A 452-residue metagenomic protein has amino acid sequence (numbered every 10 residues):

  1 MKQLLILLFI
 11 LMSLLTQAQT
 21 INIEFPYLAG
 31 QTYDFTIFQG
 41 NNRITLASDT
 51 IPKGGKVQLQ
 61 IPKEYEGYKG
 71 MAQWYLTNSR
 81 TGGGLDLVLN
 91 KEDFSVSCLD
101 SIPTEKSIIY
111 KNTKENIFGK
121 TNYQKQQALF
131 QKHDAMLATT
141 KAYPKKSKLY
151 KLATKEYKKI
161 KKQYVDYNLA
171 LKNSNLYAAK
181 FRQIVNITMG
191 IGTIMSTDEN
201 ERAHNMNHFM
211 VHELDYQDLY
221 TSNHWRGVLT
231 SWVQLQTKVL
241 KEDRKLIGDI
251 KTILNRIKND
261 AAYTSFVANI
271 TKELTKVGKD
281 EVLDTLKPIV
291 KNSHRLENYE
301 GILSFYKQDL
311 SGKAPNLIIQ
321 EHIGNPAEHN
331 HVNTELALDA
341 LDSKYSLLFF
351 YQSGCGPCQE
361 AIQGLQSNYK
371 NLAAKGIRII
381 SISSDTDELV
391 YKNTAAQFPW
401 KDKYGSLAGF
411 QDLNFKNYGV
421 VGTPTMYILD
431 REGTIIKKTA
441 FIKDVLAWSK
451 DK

Functional and structural regions predicted by a protein language model:
M1-E24: Bacterial Sec-dependent N-terminal signal peptides
Q19-S174, I184-V185, M189-M206: A non-transmembrane, solvent-exposed segment enriched in polar/low-complexity residues
F181-A261: Charged, long alpha-helical assembly modules
D243-P315, K452: N-terminal targeting signals for export/organelle localization
H294-L338, D402, A447-D451: N-terminal "domain-start" segment that seeds a small globular fold
T334-L365, R378: Short active-site neighborhood of thiol/selenol oxidoreductases, capturing the structured segment around
Q359-A396, F410-N414: Structural microenvironment flanking redox-active thiols in thiol-disulfide oxidoreductases
G409-K450: Thiol/disulfide oxidoreductase modules built on the thioredoxin-like
